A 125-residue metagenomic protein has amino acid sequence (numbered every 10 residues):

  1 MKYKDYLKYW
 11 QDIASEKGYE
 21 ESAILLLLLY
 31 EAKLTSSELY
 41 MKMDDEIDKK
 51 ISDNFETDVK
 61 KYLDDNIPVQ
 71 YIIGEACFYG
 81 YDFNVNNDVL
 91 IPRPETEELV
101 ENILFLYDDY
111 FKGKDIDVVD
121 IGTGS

Functional and structural regions predicted by a protein language model:
M1-I73: N-terminal auxiliary segments of SAM/dcSAM-dependent transferases
E56-S125: SAM-dependent Rossmann-like transferase core, predominantly class I methyltransferases with a strong bias toward
